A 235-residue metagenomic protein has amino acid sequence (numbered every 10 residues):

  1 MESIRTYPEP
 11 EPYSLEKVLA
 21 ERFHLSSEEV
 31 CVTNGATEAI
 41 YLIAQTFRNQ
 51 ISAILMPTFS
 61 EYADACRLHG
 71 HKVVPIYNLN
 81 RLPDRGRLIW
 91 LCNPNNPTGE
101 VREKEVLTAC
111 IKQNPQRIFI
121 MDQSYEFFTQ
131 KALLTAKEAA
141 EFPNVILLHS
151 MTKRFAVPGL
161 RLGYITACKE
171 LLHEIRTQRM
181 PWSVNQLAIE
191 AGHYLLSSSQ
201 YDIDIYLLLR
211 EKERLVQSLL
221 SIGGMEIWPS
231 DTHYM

Functional and structural regions predicted by a protein language model:
M1-G35, I40-L42: N-terminal small-domain helix-loop-helix segment of the aminotransferase-like
E11, N144-L220, M225-I227: PLP-dependent aminotransferase class I/II
Y13, Q45-C92, P97, V101: PLP-dependent aminotransferase-like
E21, Q45, D64-L68, K112 (+2 more regions): Short, well-ordered alpha-helices that flank and scaffold nucleotide-derived cofactor binding pockets
N78-N80, D84, E100-F119, Q123-R154: Active-site pre-lysine segment of PLP-dependent enzymes
W228-Y234: Short Gly/Ser/Thr- and Asp/Glu-enriched loop/turn motifs at secondary-structure junctions
